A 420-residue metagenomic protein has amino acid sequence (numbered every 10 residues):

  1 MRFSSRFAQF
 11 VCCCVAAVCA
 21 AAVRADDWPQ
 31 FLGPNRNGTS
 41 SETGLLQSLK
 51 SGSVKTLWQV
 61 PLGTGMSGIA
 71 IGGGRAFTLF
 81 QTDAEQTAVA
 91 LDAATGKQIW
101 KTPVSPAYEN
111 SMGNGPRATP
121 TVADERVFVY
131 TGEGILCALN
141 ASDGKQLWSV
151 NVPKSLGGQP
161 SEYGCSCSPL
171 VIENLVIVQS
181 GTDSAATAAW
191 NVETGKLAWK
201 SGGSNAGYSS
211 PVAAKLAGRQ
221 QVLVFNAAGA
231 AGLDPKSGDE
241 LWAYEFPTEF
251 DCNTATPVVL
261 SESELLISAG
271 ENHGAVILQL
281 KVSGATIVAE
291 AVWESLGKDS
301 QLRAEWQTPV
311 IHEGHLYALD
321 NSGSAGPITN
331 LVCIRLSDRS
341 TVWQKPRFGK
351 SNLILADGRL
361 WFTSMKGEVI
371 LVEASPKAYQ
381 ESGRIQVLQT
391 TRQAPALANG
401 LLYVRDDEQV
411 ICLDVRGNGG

Functional and structural regions predicted by a protein language model:
D26-K55, Q146, I287: Blade/loop signatures of beta-propeller domains
T39-S40, T82-E85, G181-D183, V224-F225 (+2 more regions): Short, solvent-exposed loop/turn segments at conserved positions within beta-propeller repeat blades
L57-G72, K101-T121, S149-V171, G181-S184 (+7 more regions): Extracytoplasmic beta-rich repeat domains
G73-G74, D124-E125, E173-N174, G218-Q220 (+4 more regions): Short coil/turn segments that connect the beta-strands within blades of beta-propeller domains
E85-A88, A186, G232, H273-Q279 (+3 more regions): Structural motif
H273, G367-E368, T390-G420: Blade-level signature of beta-propeller repeat domains, shared across WD40, Kelch, NHL, RCC1 and BNR/Asp-box propellers
H273-A275, D299-A374: Loop/turn-rich, solvent-exposed surfaces of beta-rich toroidal or solenoidal domains
A275-I287, L336, V372-K377, D414-G420: Short loop/turn segments immediately following beta-strands, especially the blade-tip and inter-blade linker loops
